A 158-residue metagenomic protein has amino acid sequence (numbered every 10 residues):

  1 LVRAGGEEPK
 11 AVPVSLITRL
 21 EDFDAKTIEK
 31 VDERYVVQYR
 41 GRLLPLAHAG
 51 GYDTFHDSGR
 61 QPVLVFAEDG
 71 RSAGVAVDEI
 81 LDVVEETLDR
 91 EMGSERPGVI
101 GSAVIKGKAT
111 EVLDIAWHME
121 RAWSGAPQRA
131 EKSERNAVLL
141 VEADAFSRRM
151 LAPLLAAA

Functional and structural regions predicted by a protein language model:
L1-A158: Conserved secondary-structure micro-motifs at functional edges
